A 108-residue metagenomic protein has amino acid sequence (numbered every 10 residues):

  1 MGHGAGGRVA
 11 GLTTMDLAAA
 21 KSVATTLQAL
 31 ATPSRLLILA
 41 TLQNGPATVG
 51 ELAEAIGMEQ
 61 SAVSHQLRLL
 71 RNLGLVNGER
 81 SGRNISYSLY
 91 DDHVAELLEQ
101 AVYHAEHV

Functional and structural regions predicted by a protein language model:
M1, G50, E96: Alpha-helical elements of the RecA-like P-loop NTPase motor core of helicases
M1-L30, V108: N-terminal leader segment of winged-helix/HTH proteins
L17, K21-S61, S81-D92: N-terminal helix-turn-helix DNA-binding core of bacterial DNA-binding proteins
L30, G45, A101-V108: Short, leucine/isoleucine-rich alpha-helical interaction segments at C-terminal helix-coil junctions
E54, R71-N72: Alpha-helical residues within the helix-turn-helix
Q66: Residues within the DNA-recognition helix of helix-turn-helix
L89, V94-V102: Basic, Lys/Arg-enriched C-terminal extension of HTH/homeodomain DNA-binding domains
